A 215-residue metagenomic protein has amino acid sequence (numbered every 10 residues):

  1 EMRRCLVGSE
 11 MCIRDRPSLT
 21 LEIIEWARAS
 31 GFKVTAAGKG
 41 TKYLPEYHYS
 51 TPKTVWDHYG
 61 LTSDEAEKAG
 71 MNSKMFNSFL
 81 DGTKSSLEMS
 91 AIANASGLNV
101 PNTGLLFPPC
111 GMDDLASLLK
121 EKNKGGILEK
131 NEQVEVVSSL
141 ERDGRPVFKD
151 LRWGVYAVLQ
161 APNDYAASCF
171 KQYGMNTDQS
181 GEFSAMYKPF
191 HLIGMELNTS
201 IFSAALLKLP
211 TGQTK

Functional and structural regions predicted by a protein language model:
E1-L6, C12-I13: Single conserved hydrophobic/aromatic residue that forms the stacking wall/gate of nucleotide- or nucleobase-binding
R3-C5, W26, K149-L151: A generic structural signal for short, solvent-exposed coil/turn residues that cap or connect secondary-structure
V7-E10, V34, V100: Hydrophobic beta-strand scaffold residues
G8-S9, E22-A27, L118: Active-site-proximal loop->helix
E10-M11, S18, A36-Y43, S85-E88 (+2 more regions): A broadly tuned preference for mixed-charge, low-complexity surface segments
R14-S78: Rossmann-like NAD(P)H-binding beta-loop-alpha module
H58-K215: C-terminal catalytic/substrate-binding lobe primarily of soluble NAD(P)-dependent oxidoreductases
